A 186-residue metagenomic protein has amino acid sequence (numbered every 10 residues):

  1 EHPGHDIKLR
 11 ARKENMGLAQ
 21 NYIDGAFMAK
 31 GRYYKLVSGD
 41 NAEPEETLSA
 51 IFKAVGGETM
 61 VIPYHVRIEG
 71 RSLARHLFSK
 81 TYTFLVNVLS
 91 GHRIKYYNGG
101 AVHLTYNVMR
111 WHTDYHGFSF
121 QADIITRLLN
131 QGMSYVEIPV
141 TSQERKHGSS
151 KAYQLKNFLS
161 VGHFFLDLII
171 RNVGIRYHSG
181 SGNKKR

Functional and structural regions predicted by a protein language model:
E1-R10: Acidic donor-binding segment of Leloir-type glycosyltransferases
H2-P3, M28, A54, Q131: Alpha-helix C-cap/termination motif
P3, L89-G91, T113-R186: Hydrophobic helical membrane-anchoring modules
L9-A11, M60, Y135-E137: Conserved beta-strand scaffold positions in the cores of enzyme catalytic domains, especially in NTP/NDP-utilizing
R12-M28, Y33, E45-F118, R145-L155 (+1 more regions): Acceptor/aglycone-binding surface of glycosyltransferases and processive sugar-polymer synthases
N41: Conserved non-cysteine loop/helix-boundary elements of the Radical SAM core domain that shape
